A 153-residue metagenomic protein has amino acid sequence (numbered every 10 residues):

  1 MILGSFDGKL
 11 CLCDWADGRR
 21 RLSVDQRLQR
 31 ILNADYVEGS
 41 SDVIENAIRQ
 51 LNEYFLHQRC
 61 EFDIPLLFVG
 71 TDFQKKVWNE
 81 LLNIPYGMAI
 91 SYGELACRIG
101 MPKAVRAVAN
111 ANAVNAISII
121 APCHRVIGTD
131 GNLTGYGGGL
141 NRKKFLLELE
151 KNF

Functional and structural regions predicted by a protein language model:
M1-K103, K151-F153: Basic nucleic-acid-binding alpha-helical/helix-turn surface characteristic of O6-alkylguanine DNA
M1-L3, H124-G128: Active-site and channel-lining beta-strand-loop segments that bind or position nucleotide-derived/phosphorylated
L81, L95, C123-H124, L146: Residue-level signal for inorganic ion chemistry
L81, V105-V114: Major-groove recognition helix of helix-turn-helix-like DNA-binding domains
A116, I120: Major-groove DNA-recognition helix of helix-turn-helix-type DNA-binding domains
T129-F153: …primarily DNA-binding HTH/wHTH and HhH modules…
